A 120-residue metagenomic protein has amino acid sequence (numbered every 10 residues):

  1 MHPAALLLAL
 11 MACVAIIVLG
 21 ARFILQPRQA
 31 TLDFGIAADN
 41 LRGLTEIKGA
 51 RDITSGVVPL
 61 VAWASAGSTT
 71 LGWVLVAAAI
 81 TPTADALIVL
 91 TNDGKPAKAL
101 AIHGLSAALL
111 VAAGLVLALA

Functional and structural regions predicted by a protein language model:
M1-L8, V61-L71, G114-A120: Helix-coil boundary and interhelical linker segments in multi-pass alpha-helical membrane proteins
L6-L25: N-terminal signal-anchor transmembrane alpha helix
A9-A15, S68-A79: Structural signature of hydrophobic alpha-helical transmembrane segments
L25-R42: Cytosolic, membrane-interface loops and tails of multi-pass inner-membrane proteins
R42-I47, I102-L117: Small-residue-rich segments of transmembrane alpha-helices in multi-pass membrane proteins, especially helix faces
R42-W63, A77-I80, A84: Core segments of alpha-helical transmembrane spans in multipass integral membrane proteins
S65-A66, A84-L100, A118-A120: Membrane-helix boundary connector in multi-pass membrane proteins
W73-A86, A108-A112: Hydrophobic alpha-helical membrane segments
